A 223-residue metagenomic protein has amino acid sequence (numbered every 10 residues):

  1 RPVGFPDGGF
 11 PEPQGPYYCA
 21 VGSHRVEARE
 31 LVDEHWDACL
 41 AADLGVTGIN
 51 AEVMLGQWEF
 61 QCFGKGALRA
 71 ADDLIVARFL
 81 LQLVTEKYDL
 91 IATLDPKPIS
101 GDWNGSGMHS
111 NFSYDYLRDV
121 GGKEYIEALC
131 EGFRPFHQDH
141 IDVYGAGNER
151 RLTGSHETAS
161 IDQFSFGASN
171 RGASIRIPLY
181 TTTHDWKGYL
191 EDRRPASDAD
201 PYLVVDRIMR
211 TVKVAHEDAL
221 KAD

Functional and structural regions predicted by a protein language model:
R1-D223: Glycine-rich, acidic/polar active-site loops that bind/position phosphate-bearing ligands
